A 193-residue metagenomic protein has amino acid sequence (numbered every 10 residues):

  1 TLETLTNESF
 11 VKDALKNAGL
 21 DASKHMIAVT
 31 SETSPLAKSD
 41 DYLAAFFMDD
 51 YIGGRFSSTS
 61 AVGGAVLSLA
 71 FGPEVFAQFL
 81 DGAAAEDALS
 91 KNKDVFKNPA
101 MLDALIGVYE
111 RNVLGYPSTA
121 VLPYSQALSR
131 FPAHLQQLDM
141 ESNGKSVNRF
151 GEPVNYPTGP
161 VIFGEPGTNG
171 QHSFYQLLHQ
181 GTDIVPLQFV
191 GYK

Functional and structural regions predicted by a protein language model:
L2-T6: Glycine/threonine-rich flexible loop motifs
N7-K193: Active-site phosphate/pyrophosphate-binding segments
